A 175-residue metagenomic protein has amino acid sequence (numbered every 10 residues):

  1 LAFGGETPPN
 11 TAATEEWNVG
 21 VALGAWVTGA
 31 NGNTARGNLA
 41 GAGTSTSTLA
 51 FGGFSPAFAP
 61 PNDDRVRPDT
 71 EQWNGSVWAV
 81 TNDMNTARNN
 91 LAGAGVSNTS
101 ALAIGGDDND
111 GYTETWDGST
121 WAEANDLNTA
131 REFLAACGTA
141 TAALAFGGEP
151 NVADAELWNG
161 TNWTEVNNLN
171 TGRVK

Functional and structural regions predicted by a protein language model:
L1-K175: Polar, enzyme-active/binding microenvironments
